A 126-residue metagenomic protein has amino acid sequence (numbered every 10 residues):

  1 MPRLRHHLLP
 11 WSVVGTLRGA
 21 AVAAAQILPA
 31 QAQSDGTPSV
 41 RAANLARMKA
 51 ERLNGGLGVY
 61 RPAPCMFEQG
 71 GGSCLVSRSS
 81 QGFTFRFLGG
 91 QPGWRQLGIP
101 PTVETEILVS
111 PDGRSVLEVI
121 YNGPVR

Functional and structural regions predicted by a protein language model:
M1, V13, V22, I99-P100: Composition- and surface-driven signal marking solvent-exposed, interaction-prone regions in large proteins
P2-L17: Bacterial N-terminal signal peptides that target proteins for export
L17-P29: C-terminal segment of classical bacterial N-terminal signal peptides
A21, D35, C74-V76: Residues embedded in well-ordered secondary-structure elements
Q33-Q69: Short, non-transmembrane alpha-helical segments in secretory-pathway proteins
P62-L108: Exposed beta-strand-loop-beta-strand "reactive/processing" segments of non-cytosolic proteins
P100-R126: A short, surface-exposed interaction/processing loop segment used at functional sites
